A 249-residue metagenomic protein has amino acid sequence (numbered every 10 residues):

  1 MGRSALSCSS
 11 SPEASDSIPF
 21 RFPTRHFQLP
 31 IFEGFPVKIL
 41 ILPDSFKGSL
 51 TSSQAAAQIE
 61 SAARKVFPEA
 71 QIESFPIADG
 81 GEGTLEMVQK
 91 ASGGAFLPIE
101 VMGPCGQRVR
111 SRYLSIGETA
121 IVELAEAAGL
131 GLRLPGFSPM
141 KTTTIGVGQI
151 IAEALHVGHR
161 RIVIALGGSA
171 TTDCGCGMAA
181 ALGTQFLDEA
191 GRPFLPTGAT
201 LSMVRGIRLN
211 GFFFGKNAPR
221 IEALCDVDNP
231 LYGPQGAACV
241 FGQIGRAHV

Functional and structural regions predicted by a protein language model:
A5, E13-D16, E33, S169: Acidic, Ala/Val/Gly-enriched low-complexity intrinsically disordered segments
E13, F22-P23: Charged/polar low-complexity intrinsically disordered segments
H26-P36: Short, Lys/Arg-enriched N-terminal segments with co-localized hydrophobic residues within the first ~10-30 amino acids
V37-L166, A170-H248: N-terminal loops that bind phosphate or other acidic moieties and the adjacent beta-alpha structural core
